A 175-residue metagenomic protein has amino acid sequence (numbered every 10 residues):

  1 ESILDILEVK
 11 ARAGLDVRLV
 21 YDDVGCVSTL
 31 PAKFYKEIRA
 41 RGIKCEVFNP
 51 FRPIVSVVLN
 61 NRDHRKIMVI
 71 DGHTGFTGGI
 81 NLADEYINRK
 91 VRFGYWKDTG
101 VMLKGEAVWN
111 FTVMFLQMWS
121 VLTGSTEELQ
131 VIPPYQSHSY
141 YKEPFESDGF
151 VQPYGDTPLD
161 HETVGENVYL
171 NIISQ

Functional and structural regions predicted by a protein language model:
E1-Q175: Charged, low-complexity intrinsically disordered terminal segments
